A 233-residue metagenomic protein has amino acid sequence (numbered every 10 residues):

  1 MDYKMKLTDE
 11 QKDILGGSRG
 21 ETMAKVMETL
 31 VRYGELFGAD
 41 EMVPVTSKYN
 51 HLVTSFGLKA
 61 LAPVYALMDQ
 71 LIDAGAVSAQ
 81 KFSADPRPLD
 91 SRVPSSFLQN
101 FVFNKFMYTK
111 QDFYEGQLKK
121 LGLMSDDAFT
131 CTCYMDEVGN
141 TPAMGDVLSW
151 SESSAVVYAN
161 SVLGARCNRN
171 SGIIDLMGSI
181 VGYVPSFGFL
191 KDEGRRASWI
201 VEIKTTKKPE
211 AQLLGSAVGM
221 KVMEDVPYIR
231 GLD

Functional and structural regions predicted by a protein language model:
M1-D233: Non-transmembrane, aqueous-exposed alpha-helical and coiled segments at domain scale
